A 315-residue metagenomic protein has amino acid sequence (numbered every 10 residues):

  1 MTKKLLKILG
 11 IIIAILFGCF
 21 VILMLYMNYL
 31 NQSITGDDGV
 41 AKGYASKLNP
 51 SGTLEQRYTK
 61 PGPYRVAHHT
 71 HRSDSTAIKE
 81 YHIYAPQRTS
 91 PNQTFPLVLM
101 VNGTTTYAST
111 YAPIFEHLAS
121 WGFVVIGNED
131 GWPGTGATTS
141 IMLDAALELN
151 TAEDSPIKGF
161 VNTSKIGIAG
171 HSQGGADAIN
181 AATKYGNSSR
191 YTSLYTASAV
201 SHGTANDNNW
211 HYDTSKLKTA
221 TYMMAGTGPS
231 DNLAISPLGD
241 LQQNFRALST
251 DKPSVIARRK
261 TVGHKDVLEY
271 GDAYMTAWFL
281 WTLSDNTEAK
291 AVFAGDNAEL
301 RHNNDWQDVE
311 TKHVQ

Functional and structural regions predicted by a protein language model:
M1-V21: N-terminal Sec-pathway targeting helices
K3, N31, K252, K260-Q315: Alpha/beta-hydrolase-fold serine-hydrolase catalytic core, especially in secreted/extracellular enzymes
Q32-Q93: N-terminal cap/lid segment of alpha/beta-hydrolase-fold proteins
R88-F95, A137-A176, K184: Gly/Ser-rich "nucleophile elbow"/oxyanion-hole loop immediately N-terminal to the catalytic nucleophile in hydrolases
F95, N102-T106: Active-site glycine-rich loops that stabilize anionic/oxyanionic intermediates across multiple enzyme folds
S109-N128: Short amphipathic alpha-helix adjacent to the substrate-entry channel of hydrolases
D177-A181, A205: Hydrolases whose catalytic domains are alpha/beta-hydrolase-1, hotdog thioesterase, or metallo-beta-lactamase-like
S189-V267: The feature captures the conserved acid-bearing segment of alpha/beta-hydrolase catalytic domains
